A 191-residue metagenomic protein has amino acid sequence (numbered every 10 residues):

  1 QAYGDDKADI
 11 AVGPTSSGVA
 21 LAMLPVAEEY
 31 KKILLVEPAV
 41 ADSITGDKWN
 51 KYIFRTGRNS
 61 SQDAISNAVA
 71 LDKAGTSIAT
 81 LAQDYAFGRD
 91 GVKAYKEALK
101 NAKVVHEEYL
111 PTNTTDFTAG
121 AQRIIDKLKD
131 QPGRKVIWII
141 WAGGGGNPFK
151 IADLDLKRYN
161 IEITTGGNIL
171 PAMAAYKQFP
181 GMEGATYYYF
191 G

Functional and structural regions predicted by a protein language model:
Q1-G46, T56, L110-T115, G143-N147: Beta-alpha junction/loop-to-helix N-cap segments that form part of ligand/metal-binding clefts
A2-D5, V26-E29, T45, V69 (+3 more regions): Mature extracellular/periplasmic domains of secretome proteins
A2-T15, I33-E37, I78-A82, Q131-G143 (+3 more regions): Periplasmic-binding protein-like
Y30-K31, W49, K100, Y159 (+1 more regions): Short, structured coil segments at secondary-structure junctions
L34, I53-R55, V104-Y109, I163 (+1 more regions): Conserved beta-strand scaffold positions in the cores of enzyme catalytic domains, especially in NTP/NDP-utilizing
V40-G46, Q62, I169-A174: Short gly/pro/ser/thr-enriched loop/turn and capping motifs at secondary-structure boundaries
D42-S43, K51-D155: Extracellular/periplasmic Venus flytrap/periplasmic-binding protein
A152-G191: Extracellular/periplasmic periplasmic-binding protein-like sensory domains
